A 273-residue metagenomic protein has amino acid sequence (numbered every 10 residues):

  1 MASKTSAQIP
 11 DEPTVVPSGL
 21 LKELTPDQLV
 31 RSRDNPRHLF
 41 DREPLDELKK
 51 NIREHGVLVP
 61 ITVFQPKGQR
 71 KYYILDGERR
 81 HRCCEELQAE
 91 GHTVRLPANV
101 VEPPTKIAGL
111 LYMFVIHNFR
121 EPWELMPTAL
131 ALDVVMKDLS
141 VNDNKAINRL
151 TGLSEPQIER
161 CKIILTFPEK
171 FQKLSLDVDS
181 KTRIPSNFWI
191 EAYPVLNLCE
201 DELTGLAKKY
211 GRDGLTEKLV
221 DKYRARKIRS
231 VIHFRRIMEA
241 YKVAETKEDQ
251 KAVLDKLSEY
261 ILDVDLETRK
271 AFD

Functional and structural regions predicted by a protein language model:
M1-N99: Short, charged/polar connector segments at secondary-structure boundaries
M1-Q8, E12-V15, E102-V115, N142-S154 (+2 more regions): Short secondary-structure transition/capping segments
T14, I52, Q88, M136 (+2 more regions): Hydrophobic residues in alpha-helical segments
G19-E23, I52-G56, V101-T105, I116-H117 (+2 more regions): Short hydrophobic/aromatic-rich motifs at helix boundaries and adjacent loops
L39-Y73, K137-S140, L165, K208-H233: Glycine/serine-rich loop-strand microenvironments at binding/catalytic pocket rims
V57-P66, V94-V100, A131-D138, R183-I184 (+1 more regions): Low-complexity, flexible helical/coil segments
R82-E85, A89-F167: Amphipathic, charge-rich alpha-helical segments that serve as recognition/docking helices
E159-F272: Amphipathic alpha-helical extensions and coiled-coil-like segments
